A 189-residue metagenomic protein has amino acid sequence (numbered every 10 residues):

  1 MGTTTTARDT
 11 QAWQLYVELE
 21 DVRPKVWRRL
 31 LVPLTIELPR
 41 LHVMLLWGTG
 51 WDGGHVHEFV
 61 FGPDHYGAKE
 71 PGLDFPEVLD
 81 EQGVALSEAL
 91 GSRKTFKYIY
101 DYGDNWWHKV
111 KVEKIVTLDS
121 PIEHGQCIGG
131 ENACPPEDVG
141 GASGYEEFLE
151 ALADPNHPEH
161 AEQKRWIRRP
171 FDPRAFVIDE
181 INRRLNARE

Functional and structural regions predicted by a protein language model:
M1-E189: Short linear regulatory motifs enriched in tryptophan with gly/pro/ser
